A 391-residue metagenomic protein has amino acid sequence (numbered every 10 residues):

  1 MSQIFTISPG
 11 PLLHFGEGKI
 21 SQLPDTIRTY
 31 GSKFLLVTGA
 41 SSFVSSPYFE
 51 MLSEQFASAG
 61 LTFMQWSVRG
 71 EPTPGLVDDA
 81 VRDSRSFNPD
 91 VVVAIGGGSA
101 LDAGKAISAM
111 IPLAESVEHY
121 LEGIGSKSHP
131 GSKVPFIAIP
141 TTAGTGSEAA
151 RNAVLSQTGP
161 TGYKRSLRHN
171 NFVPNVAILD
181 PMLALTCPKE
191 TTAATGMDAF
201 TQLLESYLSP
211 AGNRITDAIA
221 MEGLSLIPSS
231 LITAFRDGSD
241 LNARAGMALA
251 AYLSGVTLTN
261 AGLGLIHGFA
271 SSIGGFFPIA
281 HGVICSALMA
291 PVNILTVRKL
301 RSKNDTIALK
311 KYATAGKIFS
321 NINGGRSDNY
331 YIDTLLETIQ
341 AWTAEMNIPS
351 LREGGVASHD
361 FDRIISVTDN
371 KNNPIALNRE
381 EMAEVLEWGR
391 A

Functional and structural regions predicted by a protein language model:
M1-V91: ATP/NTP phosphate-donor binding region
P11, S21, P112-G212, I307-T314 (+1 more regions): A glycine/threonine-rich phosphate-anchoring loop and its flanking beta-alpha core in nucleotide/phosphate-binding
D79-V81, A100-A114, A149-N152: Short Gly/Thr/Asp-enriched flexible loops that form oxyanion-binding sites at enzyme active sites
P89-I107, T141-S147, I279: Glycine/serine-rich anion-binding loops at beta->alpha junctions that coordinate negatively charged ligand groups
K189-L253, T257: C-terminal and late-domain segments of enzyme folds
F276-I279, V283-H359: Gly/Pro-rich interdomain helix-loop hinge
A357-A391: Short, amphipathic C-terminal "tail helix"
